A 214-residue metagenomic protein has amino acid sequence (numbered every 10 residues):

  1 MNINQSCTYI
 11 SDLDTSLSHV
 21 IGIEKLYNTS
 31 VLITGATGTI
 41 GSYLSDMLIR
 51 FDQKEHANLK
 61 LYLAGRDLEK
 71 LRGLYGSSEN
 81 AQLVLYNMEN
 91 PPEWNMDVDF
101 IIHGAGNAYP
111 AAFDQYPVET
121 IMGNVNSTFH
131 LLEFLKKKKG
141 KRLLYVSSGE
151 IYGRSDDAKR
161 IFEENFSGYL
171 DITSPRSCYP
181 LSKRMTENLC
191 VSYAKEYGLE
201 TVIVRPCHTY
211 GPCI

Functional and structural regions predicted by a protein language model:
M1-V31, P92: Non-catalytic terminal and boundary segments that flank Rossmann-like NAD(P)-dependent oxidoreductase
S30-F51: N-terminal Rossmann NAD(P)H-binding glycine-rich loop of SDR-like oxidoreductase domains
Y86-G123: NAD(P)H-binding glycine-rich loop region in Rossmannoid oxidoreductase-like domains and their noncatalytic homologs
F100, Q115-H130, T173, S177 (+1 more regions): Glycine-rich NAD(P)-binding loop of the Rossmann-fold in SDR/ketoreductase-type enzymes
F129-S177: Conserved Rossmann-fold NAD(P)-dependent oxidoreductase catalytic core, especially the SDR/UDP-sugar
I151-G153, S177-C178, V202-I214: Flexible, glycine-rich beta-alpha linker
N165, T173-V202: Active-site Tyr-X1-5-Lys
